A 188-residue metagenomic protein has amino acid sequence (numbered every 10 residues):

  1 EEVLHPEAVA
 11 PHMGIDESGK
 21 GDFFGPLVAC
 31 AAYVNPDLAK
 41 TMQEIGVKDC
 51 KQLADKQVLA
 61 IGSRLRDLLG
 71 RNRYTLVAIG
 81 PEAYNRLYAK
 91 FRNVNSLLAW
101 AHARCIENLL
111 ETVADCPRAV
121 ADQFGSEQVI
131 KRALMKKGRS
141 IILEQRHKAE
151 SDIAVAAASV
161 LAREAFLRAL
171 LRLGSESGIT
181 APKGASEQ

Functional and structural regions predicted by a protein language model:
E1-Q188: RNase H-like, Mg2+-dependent phosphodiesterase core, and more generally RNA phosphate-backbone-engaging helix-loop
